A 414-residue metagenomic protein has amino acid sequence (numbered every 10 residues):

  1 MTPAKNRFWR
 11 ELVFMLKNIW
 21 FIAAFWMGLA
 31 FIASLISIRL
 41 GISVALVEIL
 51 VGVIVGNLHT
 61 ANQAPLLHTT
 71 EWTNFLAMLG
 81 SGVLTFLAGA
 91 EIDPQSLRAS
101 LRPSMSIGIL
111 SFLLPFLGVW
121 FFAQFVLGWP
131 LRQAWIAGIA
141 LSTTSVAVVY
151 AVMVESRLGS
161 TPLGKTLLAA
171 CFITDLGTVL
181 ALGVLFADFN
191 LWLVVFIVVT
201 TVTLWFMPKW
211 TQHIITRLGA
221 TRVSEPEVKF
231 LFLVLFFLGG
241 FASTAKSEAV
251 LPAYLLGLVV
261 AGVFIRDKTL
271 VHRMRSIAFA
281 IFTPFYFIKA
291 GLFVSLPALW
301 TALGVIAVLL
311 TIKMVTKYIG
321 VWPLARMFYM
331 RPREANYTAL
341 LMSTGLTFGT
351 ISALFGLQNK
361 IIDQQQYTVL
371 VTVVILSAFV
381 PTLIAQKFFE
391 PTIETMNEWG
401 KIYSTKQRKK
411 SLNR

Functional and structural regions predicted by a protein language model:
T2-A4: Ala/Thr-enriched low-complexity intrinsically disordered regions
N6-N413: Transmembrane helical cores of multi-pass secondary ion antiporters/exchangers
